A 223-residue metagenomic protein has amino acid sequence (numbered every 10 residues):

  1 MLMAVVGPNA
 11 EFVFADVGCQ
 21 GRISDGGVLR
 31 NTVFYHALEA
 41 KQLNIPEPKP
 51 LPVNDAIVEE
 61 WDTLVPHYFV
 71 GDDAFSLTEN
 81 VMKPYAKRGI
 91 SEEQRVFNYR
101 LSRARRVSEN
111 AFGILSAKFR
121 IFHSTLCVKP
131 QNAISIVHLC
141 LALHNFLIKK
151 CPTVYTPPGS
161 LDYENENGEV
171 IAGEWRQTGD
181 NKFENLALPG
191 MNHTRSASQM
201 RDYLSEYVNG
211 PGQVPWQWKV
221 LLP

Functional and structural regions predicted by a protein language model:
M1-P223: Short, polybasic Lys/Arg-rich linear motifs in disordered N-terminal/cytosolic regions
